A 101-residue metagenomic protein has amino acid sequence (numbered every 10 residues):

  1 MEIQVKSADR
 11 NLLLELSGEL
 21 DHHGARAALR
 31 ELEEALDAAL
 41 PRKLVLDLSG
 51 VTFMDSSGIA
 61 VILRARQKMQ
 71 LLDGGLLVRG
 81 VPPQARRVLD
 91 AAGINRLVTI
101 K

Functional and structural regions predicted by a protein language model:
E2-Q4, R96-K101: Short hydrophobic/aromatic patches at helix-to-coil boundaries
E2-R30: STAS-typified acidic loop motif
A8-D9, S49, K101: Conserved catalytic submotifs in the C-terminal HATPase_c
E19-V98: Amphipathic alpha-helical interaction surfaces in cytosolic regulatory modules
